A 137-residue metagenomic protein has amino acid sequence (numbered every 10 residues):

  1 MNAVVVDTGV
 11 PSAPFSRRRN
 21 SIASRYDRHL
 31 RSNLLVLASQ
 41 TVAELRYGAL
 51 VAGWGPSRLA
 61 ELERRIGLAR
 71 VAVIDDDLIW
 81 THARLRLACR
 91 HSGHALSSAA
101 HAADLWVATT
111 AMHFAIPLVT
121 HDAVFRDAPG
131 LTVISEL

Functional and structural regions predicted by a protein language model:
M1-L37, G48-R64: Short, well-structured N-terminal submotif of metal-dependent ribonuclease cores
A3, A108-L137: Acidic, PIN/NYN-like endoribonuclease modules and their adjacent C-terminal/linker elements
V6-D7, A38, A100-H101, D122: Histidine- and aromatic-rich ligand-binding microenvironments
D7-T8, L45, H82, A111: Generic structural signal for small/hydrophobic residues in well-ordered secondary structure, especially within
P11-S12, V42-L45, I79, F125-R126: A generic structural signal for short hydrophobic patches within well-formed alpha-helices
F15, A49, R86, P129-T132: Short, flexible helix/strand-to-coil boundary loops that buttress conserved ligand/catalytic motifs in alpha/beta
A52-P56, C89, S135-L137: Short, hinge-like loop/turn segments at secondary-structure boundaries
R70-P117: Active-site neighborhoods of divalent-metal-dependent phosphate/nucleic-acid chemistry enzymes
